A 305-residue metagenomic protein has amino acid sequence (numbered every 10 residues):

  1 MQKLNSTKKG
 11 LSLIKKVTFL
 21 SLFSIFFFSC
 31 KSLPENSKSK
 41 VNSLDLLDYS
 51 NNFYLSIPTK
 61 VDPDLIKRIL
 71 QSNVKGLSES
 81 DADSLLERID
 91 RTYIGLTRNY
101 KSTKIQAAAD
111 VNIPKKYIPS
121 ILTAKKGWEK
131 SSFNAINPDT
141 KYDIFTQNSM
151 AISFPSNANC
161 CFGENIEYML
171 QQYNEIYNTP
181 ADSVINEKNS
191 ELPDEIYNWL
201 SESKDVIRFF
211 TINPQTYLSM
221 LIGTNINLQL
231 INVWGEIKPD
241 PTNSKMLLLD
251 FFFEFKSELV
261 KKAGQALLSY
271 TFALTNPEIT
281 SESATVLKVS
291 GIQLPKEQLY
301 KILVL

Functional and structural regions predicted by a protein language model:
K3-T18: Bacterial N-terminal signal peptides that target proteins for export
V17-I25: Sec-dependent N-terminal signal peptides
F28-S29: C-terminal motif of bacterial Sec signal peptides marking the signal peptidase cleavage site
N36-Y93, K130-K245: An internal, short helix-loop-strand segment that often contains or flanks glycine-aspartate motifs
T92-I113, I237-P239, N243-S257: A short acidic-to-branched-hydrophobic micro-motif
Y100-S132, E175-A181: Long, charged/polar, surface-exposed segments that mediate recognition or autoinhibition
P114-N157, Q265-A266, T271-V286: Short Gly/Thr-rich strand-loop-strand
S201-L305: Leucine-rich, highly hydrophobic segment in Treponema pallidum outer-membrane-associated proteins
